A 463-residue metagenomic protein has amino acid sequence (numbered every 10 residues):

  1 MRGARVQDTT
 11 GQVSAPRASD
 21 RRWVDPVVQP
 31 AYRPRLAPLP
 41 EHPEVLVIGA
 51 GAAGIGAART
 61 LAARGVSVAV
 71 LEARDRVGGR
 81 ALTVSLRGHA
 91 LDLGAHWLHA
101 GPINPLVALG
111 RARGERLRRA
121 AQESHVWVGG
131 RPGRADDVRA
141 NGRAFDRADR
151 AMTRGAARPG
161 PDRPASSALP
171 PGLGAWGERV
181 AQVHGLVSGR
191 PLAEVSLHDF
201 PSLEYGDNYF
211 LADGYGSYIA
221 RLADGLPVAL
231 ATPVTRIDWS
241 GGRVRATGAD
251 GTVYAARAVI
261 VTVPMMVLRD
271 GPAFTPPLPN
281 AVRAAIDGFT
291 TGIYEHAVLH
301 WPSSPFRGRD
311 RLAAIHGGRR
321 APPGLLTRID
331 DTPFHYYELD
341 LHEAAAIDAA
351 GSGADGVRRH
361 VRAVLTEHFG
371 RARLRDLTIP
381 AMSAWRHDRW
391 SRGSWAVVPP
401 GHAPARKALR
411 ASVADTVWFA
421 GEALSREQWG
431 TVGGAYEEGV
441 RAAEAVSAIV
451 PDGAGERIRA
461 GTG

Functional and structural regions predicted by a protein language model:
R2-G463: FAD-dinucleotide binding site
